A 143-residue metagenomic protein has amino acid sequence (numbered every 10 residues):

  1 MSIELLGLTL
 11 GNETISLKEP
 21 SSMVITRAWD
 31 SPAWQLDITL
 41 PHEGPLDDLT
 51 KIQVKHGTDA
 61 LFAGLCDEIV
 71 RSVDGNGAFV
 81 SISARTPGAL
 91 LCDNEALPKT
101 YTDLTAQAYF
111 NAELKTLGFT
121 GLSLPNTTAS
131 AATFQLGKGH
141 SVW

Functional and structural regions predicted by a protein language model:
M1-T100: Assembly/oligomerization scaffold segments
N76-F79, S83-W143: Charged- and aromatic-enriched interaction segments used to assemble and dock large macromolecular complexes
